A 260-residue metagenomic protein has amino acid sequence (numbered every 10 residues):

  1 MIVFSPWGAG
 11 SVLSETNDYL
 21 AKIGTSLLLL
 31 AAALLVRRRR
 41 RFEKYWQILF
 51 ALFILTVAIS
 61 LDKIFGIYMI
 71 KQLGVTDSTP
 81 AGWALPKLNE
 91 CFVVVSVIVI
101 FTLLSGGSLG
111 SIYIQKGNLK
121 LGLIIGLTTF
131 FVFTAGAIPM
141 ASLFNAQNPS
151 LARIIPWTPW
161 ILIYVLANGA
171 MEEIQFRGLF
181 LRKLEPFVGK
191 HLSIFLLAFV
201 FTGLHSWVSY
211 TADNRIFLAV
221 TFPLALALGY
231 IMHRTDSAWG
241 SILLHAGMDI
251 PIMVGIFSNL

Functional and structural regions predicted by a protein language model:
M1-S105, M253, N259-L260: N-terminal, membrane-interfacial amphipathic/helix-forming hydrophobic leader that caps and precedes the first
M1-S11, G126-L260: Transmembrane helix-loop-helix hairpins at the membrane interface of multi-pass integral membrane proteins
D18, K22, Q47-A51, W83-C91 (+5 more regions): Residue-level signature of transmembrane alpha-helical entry/exit and packing/kink sites in multi-pass membrane
Y19, Y45, Y68, Y113 (+3 more regions): Sequence-level detector for tyrosine residue identity
L35-I48, L109-K120, L181-V188: Membrane-interface helix-boundary motifs at transmembrane edges
I64-N168: Juxtamembrane helix-loop-helix connectors linking adjacent transmembrane helices in multi-pass membrane enzymes
